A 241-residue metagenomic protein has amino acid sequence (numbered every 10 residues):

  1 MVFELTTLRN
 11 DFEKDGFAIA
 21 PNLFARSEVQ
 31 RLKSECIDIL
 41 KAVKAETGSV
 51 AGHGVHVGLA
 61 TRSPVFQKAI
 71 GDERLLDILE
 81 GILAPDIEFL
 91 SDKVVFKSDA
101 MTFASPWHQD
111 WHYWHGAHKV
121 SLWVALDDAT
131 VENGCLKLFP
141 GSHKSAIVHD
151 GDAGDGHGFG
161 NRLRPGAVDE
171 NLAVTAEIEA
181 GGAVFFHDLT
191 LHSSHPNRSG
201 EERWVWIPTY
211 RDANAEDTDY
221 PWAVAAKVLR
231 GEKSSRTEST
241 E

Functional and structural regions predicted by a protein language model:
M1-W107, W111-W114, G151, A223-T240: Non-heme Fe(II)-dependent double-stranded beta-helix
I19-A20, L122, V184-F186: Short hydrophobic-aromatic micro-motifs
A25-R26, V95-K97, H112, A129 (+3 more regions): Short, solvent-exposed loop/turn segments at secondary-structure junctions
L40-A45, A183, T190-E241: Non-heme Fe(II)/2-oxoglutarate
P85, Q109-Y113, V124-C135, H143: Active-site region of the double-stranded beta-helix
W107-K119, N171-L172, I178, E201: A short beta-loop-beta micro-motif enriched in histidine and acidic residues
H115-V131, E177, T209-N214: Short, conserved beta-strand element in jelly-roll/cupin
V131-L191, A215, K227, S234: Double-stranded beta-helix
